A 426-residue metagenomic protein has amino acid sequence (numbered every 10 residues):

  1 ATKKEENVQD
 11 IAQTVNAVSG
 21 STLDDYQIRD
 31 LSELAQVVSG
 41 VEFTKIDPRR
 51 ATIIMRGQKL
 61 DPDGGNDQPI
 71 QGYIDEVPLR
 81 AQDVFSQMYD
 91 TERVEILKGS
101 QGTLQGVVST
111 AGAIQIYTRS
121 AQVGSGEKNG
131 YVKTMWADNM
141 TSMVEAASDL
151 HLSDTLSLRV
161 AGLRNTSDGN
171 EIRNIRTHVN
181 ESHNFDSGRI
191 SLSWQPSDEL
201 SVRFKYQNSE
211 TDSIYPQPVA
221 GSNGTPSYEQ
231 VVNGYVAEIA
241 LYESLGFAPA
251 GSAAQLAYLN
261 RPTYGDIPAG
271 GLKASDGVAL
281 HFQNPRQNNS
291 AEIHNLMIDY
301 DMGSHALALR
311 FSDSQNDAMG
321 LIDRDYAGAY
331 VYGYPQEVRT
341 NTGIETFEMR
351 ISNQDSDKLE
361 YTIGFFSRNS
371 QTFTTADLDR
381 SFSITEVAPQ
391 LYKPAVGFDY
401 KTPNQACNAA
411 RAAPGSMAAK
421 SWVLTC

Functional and structural regions predicted by a protein language model:
A1-V123: Acidic, small-polar-rich N-terminal luminal/periplasmic segments of exported/outer-membrane proteins
T2, Q58, K133-N139, L163-N165 (+4 more regions): Outer-membrane beta-barrel pore domains and translocons
L34-Q36, I46-P48, G65, T141 (+3 more regions): Short, surface-exposed loop/turn motifs at beta-strand boundaries within globular domains
L60, V107, G126, R159 (+5 more regions): Short acidic-glycine motifs
Q68-P69, Y89-E92, K98, T103-R173 (+5 more regions): Outer-membrane beta-barrel translocator/receptor signature
I96-L97, K128-Y131, E171-R176, S275-F282 (+3 more regions): Extracytoplasmic loops and strand-loop junctions of Gram-negative outer membrane beta-barrel proteins
N174-N180, F204, Q354-C426: Signature of Gram-negative outer-membrane beta-barrel scaffolds
T177, H183-T362, R368-S370, N404 (+1 more regions): Outer-membrane beta-barrel domain signature, strongest for Gram-negative TonB-dependent receptors and also present
